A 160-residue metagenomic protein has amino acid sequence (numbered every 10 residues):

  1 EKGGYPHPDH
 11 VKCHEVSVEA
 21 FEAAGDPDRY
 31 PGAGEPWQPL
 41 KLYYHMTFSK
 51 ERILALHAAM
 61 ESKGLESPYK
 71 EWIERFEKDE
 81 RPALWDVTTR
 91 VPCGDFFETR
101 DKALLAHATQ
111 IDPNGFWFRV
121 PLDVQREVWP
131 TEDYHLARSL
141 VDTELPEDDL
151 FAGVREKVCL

Functional and structural regions predicted by a protein language model:
E1-L160: Metal-dependent de-N-acetylase/amidase catalytic core
